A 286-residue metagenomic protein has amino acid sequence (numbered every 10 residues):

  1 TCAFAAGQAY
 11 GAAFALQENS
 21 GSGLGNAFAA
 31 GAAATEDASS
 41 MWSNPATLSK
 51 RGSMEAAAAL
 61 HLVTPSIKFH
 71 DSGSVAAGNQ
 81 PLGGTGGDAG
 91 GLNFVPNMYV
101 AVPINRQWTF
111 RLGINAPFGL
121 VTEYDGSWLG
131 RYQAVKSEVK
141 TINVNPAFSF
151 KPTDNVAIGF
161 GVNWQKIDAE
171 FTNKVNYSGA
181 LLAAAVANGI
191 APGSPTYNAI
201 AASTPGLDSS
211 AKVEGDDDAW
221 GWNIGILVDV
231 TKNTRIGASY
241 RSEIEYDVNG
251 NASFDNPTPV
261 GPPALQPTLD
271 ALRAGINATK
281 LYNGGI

Functional and structural regions predicted by a protein language model:
T1-A3: Sec-dependent N-terminal signal peptides
Y10-A27, G31, E36, F69 (+2 more regions): Outer-membrane beta-barrel porins/channels
L16, L60-P65, S72-G73: Glycine- and acidic-residue-biased ligand/ion/polar-headgroup-sensing regions
N26, S49-K50: N-terminal plug
A29-G31, E55-T64: Short strand-turn segments of transmembrane beta-barrel domains in outer membranes, especially the first one or two
A32-W42, A46-L48: Periplasmic N-terminal accessory/gating domains of Gram-negative outer-membrane beta-barrel systems
